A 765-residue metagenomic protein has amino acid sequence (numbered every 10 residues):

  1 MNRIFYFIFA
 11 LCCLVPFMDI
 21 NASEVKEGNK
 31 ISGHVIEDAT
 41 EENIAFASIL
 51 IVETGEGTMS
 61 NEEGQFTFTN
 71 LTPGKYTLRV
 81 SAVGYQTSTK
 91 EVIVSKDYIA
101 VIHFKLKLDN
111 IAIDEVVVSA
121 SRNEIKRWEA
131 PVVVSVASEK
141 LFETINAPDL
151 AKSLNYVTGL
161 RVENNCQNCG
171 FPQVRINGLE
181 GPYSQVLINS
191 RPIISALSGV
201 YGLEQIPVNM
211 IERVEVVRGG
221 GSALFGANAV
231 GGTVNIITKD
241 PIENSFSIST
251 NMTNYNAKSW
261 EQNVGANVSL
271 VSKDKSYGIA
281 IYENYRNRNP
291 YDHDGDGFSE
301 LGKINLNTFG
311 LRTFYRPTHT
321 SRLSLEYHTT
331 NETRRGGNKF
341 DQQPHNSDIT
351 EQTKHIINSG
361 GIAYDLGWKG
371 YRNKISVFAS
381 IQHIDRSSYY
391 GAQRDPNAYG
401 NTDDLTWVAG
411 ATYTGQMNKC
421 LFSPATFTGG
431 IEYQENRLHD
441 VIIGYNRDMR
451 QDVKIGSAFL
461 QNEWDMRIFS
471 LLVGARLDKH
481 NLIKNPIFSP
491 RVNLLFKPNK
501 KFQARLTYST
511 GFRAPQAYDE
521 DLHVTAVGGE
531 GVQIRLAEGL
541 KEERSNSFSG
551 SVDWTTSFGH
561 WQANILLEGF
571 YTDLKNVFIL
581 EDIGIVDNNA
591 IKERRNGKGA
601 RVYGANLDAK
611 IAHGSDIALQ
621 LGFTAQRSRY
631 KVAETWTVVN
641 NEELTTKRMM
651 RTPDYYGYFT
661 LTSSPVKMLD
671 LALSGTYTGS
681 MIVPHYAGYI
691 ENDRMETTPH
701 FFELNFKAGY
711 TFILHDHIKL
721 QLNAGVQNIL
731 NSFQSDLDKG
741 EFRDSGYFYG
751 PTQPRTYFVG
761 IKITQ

Functional and structural regions predicted by a protein language model:
I36-T40, A47-V52, S81-Y85, S95-E143 (+1 more regions): Short, acidic, small-residue-rich periplasmic hinge/interaction motif at the N-terminus of Gram-negative outer-membrane
T69, Q173-R175, R191-R218, K239: Short acidic/polar hinge/loop motifs at secondary-structure boundaries that mediate gating or recognition
A151-P192, E212: Extracytoplasmic beta-strand/coil segments of soluble accessory domains associated with Gram-negative outer-membrane
S195-L197, M210-E212, A223-N235, K239-G295 (+1 more regions): Outer-membrane beta-barrel translocator/receptor signature
A266-V268, S376-Y390, R505, G539-R595 (+2 more regions): Membrane-embedded beta-barrel scaffold of Gram-negative outer-membrane proteins
R288-T308, F314-I375, I381-D404: Flexible loop and strand-edge segments within Gram-negative outer membrane beta-barrel domains
D465-S470, F570-D573, E593-Y686, K762: Gram-negative outer-membrane beta-barrel transporters
K575, Y677-Y686, Y710-Q765: C-terminal beta-signal and adjacent terminal beta-strands/loops of Gram-negative outer-membrane beta-barrel proteins
